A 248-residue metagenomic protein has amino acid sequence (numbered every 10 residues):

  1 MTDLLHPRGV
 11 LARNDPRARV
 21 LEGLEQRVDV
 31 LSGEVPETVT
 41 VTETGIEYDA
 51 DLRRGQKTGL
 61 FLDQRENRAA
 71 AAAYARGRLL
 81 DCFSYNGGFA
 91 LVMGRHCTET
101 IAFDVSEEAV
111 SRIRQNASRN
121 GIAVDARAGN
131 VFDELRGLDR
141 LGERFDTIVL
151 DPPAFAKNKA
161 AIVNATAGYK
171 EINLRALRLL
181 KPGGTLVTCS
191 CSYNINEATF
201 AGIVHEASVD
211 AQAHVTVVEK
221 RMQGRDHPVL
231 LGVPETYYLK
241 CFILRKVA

Functional and structural regions predicted by a protein language model:
M1-L60: Non-catalytic substrate-recognition/targeting regions of SAM-dependent transferases
A75-Y85: Conserved class I S-adenosyl-L-methionine
N86-T98: Conserved SAM-binding loop of SAM-dependent methyltransferases across substrates and taxa, primarily the Class I
E99-D104: Conserved SAM-binding motif I beta-strand of class I
S106-V149: S-adenosyl-L-methionine
F145-R175: Mobile active-site "lid"/loop adjacent to the S-adenosyl-L-methionine
E171, T185-A248: C-terminal catalytic and target-recognition region of SAM-dependent MTase-like enzymes, primarily methyltransferases
L180-P182: Helix-to-beta-strand junctions that scaffold the AdoMet/dcAdoMet cofactor pocket in Class I SAM-dependent enzymes
